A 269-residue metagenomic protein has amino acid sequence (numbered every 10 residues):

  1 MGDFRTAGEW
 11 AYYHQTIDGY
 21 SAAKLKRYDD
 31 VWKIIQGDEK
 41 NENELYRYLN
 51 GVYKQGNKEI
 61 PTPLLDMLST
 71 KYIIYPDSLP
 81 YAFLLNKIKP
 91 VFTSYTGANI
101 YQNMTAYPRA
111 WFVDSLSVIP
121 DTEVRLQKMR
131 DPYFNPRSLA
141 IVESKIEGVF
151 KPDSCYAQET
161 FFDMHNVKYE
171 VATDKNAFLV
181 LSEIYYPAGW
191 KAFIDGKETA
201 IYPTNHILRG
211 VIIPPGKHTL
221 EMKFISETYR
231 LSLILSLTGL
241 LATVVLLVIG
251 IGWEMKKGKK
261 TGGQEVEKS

Functional and structural regions predicted by a protein language model:
M1-Y156, F162-K168, N176, V180-S182 (+1 more regions): Conserved luminal/periplasmic juxtamembrane motif of membrane-embedded glycan-processing enzymes
K71, Y133-K268: Active-site-proximal, structured, solvent-exposed surfaces of multi-pass membrane proteins that position macromolecular
